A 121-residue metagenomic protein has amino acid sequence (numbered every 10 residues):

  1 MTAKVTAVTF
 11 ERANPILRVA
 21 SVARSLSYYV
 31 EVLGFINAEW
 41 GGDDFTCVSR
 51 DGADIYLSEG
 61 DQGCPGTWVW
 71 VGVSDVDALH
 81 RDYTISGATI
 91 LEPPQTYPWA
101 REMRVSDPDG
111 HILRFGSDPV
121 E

Functional and structural regions predicted by a protein language model:
M1-L26, D54, T67-V69, D118-E121: N-terminal beta-strand motif that seeds the catalytic metal site of vicinal oxygen chelate
M1-V8, H80-E121: Vicinal oxygen chelate
R12-A20, C47-S49, G60-S86, R101-S106: Vicinal oxygen chelate
N14, L33, R114: Short catalytic micro-motifs in class I SAM-dependent methyltransferases
A23-I36: Amphipathic alpha-helical segments
R24-S25, G41-T46, P98, V120-E121: Short glycine/proline-centered loop/turn elements that form peptide/ligand docking sites
G34-E39, T89-P93: Short secondary-structure junctions
I36-T67, I112-S117: Conserved short beta-strand elements that form part of the metal-binding/catalytic scaffold of enzyme active sites
